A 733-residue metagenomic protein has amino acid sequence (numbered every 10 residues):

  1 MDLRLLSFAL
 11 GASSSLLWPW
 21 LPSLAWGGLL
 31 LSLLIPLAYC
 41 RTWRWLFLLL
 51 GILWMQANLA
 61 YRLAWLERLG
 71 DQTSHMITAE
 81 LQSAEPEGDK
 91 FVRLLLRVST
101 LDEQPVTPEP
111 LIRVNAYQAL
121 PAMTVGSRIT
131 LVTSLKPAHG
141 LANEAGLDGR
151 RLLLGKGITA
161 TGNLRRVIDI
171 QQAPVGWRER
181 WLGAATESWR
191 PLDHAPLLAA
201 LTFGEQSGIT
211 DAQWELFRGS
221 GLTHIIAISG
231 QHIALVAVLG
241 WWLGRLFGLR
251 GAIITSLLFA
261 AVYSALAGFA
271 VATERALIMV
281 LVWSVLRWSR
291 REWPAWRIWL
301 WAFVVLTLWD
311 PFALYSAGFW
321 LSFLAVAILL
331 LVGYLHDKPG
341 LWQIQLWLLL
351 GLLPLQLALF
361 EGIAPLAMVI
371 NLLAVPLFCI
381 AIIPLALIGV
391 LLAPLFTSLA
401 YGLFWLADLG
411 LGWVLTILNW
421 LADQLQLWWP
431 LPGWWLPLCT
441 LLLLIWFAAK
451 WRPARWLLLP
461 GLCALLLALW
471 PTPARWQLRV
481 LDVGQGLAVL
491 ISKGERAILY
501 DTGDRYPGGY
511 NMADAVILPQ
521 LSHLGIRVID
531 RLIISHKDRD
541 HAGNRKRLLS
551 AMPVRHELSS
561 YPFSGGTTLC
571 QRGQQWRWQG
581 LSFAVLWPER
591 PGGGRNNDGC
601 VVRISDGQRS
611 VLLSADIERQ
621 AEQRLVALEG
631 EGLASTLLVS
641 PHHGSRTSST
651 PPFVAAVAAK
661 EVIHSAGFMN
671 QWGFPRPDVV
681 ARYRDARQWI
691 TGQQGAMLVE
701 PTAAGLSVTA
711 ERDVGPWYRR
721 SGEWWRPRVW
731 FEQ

Functional and structural regions predicted by a protein language model:
M1-L69, T73-S74, R151, T161-I168 (+5 more regions): N-terminal leader/targeting segments
L3, C40-F47, G162, T210-I370 (+9 more regions): Hydrophobic alpha-helical transmembrane segments in multi-pass membrane proteins
S15, P19, S32, P36 (+6 more regions): Hydrophobic alpha-helical segments of integral membrane proteins
P22-S32, L321-S322, N371-C379, G433-L436: Alpha-helical transmembrane segments of polytopic membrane proteins
G51-H224, Y510, A515-L524, V528 (+5 more regions): Membrane-interface helix/helix-cap signal primarily in integral membrane proteins
T78, Q118-S134, L152, Q172-A173 (+2 more regions): Non-globular, low-confidence helical/coil segments that flank catalytic cores
P174-W189, L197, E205, Q213 (+12 more regions): Hydrophobic alpha-helical segments of integral membrane proteins, encompassing both true transmembrane helices
